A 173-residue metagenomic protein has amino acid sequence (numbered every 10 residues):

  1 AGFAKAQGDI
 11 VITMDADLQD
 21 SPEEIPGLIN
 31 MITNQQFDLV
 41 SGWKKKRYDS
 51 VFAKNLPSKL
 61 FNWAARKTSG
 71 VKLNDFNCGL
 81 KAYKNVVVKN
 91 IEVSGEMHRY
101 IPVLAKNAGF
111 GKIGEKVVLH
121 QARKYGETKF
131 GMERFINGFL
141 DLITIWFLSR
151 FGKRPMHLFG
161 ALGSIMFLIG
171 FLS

Functional and structural regions predicted by a protein language model:
A1-K5, P22-Y100, L104, Q121-L140 (+1 more regions): Acceptor/aglycone-binding surface of glycosyltransferases and processive sugar-polymer synthases
V11: Short aromatic/hydrophobic "clamp" motif used to bind/position activated sugar donors
D15-Q19: The conserved acidic donor/metal-binding loop of glycosyltransferases
I113-K116: Conserved alpha/beta core of the MobA/IspD/sugar-nucleotide pyrophosphorylase nucleotidyltransferase superfamily
R123-S173: Basic/Trp-rich segment in TM-proximal cytosolic loops or flexible interdomain/linker regions
